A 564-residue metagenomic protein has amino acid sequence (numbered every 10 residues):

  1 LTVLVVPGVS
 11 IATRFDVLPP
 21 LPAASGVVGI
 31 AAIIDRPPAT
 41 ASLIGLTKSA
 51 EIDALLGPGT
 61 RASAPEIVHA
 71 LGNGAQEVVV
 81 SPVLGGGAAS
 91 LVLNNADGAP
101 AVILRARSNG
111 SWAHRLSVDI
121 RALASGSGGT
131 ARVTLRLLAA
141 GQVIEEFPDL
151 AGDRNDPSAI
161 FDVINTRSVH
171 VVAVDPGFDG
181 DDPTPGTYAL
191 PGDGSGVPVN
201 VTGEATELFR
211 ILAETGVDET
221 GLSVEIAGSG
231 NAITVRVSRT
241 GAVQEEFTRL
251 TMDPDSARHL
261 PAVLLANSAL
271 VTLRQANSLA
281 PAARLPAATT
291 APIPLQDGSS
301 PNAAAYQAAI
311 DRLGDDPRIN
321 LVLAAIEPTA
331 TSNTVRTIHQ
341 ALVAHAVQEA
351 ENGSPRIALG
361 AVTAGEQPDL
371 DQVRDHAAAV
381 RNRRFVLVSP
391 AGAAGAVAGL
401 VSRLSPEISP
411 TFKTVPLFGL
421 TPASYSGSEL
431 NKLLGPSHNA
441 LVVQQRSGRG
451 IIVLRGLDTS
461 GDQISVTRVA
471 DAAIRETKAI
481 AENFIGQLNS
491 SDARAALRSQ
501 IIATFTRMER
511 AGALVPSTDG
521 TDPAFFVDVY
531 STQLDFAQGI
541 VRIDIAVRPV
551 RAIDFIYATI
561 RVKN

Functional and structural regions predicted by a protein language model:
L1-R498, A503-Y530: A glycine- and small-residue-enriched flexible loop/hinge signal that marks low-structured segments
D528-N564: C-terminal edge-of-domain segments
